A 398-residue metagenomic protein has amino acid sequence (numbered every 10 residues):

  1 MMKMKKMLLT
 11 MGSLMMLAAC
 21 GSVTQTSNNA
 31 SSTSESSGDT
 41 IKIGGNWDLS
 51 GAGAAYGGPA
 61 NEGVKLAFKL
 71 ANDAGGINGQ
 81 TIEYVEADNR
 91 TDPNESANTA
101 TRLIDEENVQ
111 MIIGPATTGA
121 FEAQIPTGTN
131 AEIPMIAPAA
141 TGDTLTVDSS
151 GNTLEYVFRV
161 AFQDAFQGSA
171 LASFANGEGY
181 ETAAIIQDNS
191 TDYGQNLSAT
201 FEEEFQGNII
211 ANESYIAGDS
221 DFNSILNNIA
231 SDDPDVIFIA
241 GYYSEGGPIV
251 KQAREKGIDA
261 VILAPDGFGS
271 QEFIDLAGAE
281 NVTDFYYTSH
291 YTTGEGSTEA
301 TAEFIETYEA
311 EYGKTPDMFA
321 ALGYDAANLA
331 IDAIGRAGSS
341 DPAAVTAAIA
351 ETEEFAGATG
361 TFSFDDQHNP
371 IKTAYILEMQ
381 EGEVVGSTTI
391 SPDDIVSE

Functional and structural regions predicted by a protein language model:
M1-K42, D73, P392-E398: Short, low-complexity disordered leader/linker segments with a strong preference for bacterial N-terminal type II
S37, I41-K65, A87-N94, A116-T117 (+4 more regions): Extracytoplasmic "Venus flytrap"
G45, L103-A116, P134-P138, A184-Q187 (+4 more regions): Periplasmic-binding protein-like
L49, N152-S214, V236, A330: An alpha-beta-alpha
A55-E62, A74-D148, Y215-F222: Beta-alpha junction/loop-to-helix N-cap segments that form part of ligand/metal-binding clefts
S198-T288: Extracellular/periplasmic bilobed ligand-binding domains
V250-Y324, I390-V396: Extracellular/periplasmic periplasmic-binding protein-like sensory domains
A310-D317, I331-V384: Segments of small-molecule ligand-sensing domains
